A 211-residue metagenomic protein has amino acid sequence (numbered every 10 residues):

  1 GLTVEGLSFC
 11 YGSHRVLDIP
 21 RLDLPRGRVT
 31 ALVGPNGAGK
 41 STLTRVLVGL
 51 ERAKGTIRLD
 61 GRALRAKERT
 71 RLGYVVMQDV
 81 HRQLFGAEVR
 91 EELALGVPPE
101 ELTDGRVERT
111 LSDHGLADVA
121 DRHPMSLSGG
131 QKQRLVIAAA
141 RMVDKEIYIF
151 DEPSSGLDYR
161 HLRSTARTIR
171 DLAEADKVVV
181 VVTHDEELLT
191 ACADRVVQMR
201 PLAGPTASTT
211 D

Functional and structural regions predicted by a protein language model:
V33-P35: The feature captures the beta-strand-to-loop junction immediately N-terminal to the Walker
V48: Helix-to-loop junction immediately C-terminal to a conserved catalytic motif
R52-R71: Conserved ABC transporter NBD signature motif
L102-V119: Conserved ABC ATPase "signature" region
H123-L127, Q131: Conserved ABC ATPase signature
A140-R141: ABC ATPase C-loop
Y148-D151: Catalytic Walker B motif of ABC-type/P-loop ATPase nucleotide-binding domains
T183-H184: H-loop/switch region of ABC-family ATPase nucleotide-binding domains
